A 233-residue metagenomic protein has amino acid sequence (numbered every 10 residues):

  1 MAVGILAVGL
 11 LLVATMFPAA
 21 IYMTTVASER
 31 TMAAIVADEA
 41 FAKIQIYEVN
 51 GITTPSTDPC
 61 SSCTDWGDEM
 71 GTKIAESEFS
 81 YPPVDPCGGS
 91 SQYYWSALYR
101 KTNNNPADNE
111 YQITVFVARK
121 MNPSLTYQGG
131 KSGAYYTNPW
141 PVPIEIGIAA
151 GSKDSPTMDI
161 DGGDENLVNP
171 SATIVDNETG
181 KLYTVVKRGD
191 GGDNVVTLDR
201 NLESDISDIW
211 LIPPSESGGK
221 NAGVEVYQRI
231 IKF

Functional and structural regions predicted by a protein language model:
G4, V8, F17-F233: Flexible, low-complexity segments enriched in proline/glycine/serine and punctuated by aromatic residues
